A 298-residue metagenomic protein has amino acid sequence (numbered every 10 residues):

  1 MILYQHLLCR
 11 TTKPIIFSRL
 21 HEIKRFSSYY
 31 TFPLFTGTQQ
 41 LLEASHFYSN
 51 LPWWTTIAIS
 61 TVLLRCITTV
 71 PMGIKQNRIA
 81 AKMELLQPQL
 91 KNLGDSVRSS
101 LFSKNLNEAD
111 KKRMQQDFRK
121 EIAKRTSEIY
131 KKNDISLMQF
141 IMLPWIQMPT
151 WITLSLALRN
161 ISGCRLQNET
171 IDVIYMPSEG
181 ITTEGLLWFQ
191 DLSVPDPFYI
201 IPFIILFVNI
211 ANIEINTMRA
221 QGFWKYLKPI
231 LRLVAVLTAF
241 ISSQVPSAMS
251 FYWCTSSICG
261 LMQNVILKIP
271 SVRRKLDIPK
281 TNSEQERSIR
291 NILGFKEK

Functional and structural regions predicted by a protein language model:
M1-L34, K298: N-terminal mitochondrial targeting presequence
F17-H21, G37, V97, K104 (+3 more regions): Eukaryotic organellar inner-membrane topogenic segments
H21-T55, I174-P195: Interfacial loop/helix-cap signal at membrane boundaries in integral membrane proteins
L41-I74, F140-L143, P195-I204: Hydrophobic alpha-helical transmembrane segments
V62-I67, W145, P149, F207 (+2 more regions): Generic alpha-helical transmembrane segments of integral inner-membrane proteins, especially permease/transport modules
C66-M148, E214-L237: Membrane-interface amphipathic helices and adjacent TM-edge segments
I152, N160-G294: Hydrophobic alpha-helical transmembrane segments and adjacent short intramembrane/lumenal linkers of inner/organellar
